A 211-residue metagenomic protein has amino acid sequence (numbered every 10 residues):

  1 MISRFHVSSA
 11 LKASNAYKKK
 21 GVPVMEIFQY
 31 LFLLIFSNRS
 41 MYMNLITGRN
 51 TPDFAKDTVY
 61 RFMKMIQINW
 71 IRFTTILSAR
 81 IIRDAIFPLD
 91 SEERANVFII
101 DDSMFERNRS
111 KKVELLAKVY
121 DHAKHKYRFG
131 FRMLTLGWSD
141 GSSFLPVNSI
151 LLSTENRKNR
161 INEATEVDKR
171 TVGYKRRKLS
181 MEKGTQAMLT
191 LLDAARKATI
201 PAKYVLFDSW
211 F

Functional and structural regions predicted by a protein language model:
M1-G21, I27-F28, T74-L77, E93-R94 (+2 more regions): Single, function-defining residue in the core of a domain
M1-I71: Gly/serine-rich nucleotide phosphate-binding loop at the start of the catalytic core of nucleotide/ADP-ribose-handling
L34, I81, A85-I86, L192-T199: Hydrophobic, Leu/Ile/Phe/Ala-enriched alpha-helical segments that form helix-helix packing faces
A55, N69, D121, T171 (+1 more regions): Alpha-helix initiation/capping motif
T58, N148-S149, S209: Glycine-rich, histidine-containing beta strand-loop boundary motifs that form or position
M65-N156, R160-N162, E166: Active-site-proximal, Lys/Arg-enriched surface segment that forms a nucleic-acid-binding/basic interface patch
